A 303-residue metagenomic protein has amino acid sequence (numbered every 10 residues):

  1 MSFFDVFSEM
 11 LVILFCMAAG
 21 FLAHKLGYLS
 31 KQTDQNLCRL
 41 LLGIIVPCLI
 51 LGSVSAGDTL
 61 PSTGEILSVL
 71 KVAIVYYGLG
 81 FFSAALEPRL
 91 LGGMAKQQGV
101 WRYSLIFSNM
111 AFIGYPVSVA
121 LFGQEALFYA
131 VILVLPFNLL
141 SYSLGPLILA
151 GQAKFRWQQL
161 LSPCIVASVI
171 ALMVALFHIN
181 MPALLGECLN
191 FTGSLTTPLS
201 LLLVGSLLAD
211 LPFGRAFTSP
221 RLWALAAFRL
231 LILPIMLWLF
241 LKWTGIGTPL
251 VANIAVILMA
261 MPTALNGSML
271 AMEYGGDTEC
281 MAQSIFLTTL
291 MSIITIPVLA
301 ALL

Functional and structural regions predicted by a protein language model:
M1-L303: Alpha-helical transmembrane segments of multi-pass small-molecule/ion transporters
